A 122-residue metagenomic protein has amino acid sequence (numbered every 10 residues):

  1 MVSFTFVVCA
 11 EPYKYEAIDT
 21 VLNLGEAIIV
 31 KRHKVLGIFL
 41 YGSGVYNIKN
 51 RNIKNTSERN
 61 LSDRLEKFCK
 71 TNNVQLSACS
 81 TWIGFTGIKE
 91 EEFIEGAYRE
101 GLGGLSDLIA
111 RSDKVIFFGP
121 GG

Functional and structural regions predicted by a protein language model:
M1-T5: Extreme N-terminal starter segment of soluble prokaryotic enzymes
F6-D19, N47-I53: Short, glycine-rich nucleotide/cofactor-binding loops
A17-I38: Histidine-anchored nucleotide/phosphate-binding helix
L36-G42, L76-S80: Short internal beta-strands
R51-T56, F93-E95: Short glycine-enriched, charge-decorated loop/helix-capping segments at active-site entrances that position
K54-T81: A glycine-rich helix N-cap at a beta->alpha junction
K70, Q75-S80, T86-E90, I94-A97: Ligand-binding beta-strand-loop-alpha-helix segment within the catalytic cores of soluble metabolic enzymes
E92-I116: C-terminal structural segments of small proteins and small subunits
